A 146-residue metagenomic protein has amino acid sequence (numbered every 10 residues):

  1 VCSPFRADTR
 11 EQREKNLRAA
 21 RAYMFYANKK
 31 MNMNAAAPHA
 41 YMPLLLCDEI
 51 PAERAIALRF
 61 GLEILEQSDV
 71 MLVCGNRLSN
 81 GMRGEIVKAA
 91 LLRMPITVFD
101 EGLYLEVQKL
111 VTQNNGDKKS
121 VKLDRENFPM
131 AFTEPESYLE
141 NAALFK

Functional and structural regions predicted by a protein language model:
C2-K146: Conserved catalytic or regulatory cores that recognize and/or transform ribose-phosphate-containing ligands
